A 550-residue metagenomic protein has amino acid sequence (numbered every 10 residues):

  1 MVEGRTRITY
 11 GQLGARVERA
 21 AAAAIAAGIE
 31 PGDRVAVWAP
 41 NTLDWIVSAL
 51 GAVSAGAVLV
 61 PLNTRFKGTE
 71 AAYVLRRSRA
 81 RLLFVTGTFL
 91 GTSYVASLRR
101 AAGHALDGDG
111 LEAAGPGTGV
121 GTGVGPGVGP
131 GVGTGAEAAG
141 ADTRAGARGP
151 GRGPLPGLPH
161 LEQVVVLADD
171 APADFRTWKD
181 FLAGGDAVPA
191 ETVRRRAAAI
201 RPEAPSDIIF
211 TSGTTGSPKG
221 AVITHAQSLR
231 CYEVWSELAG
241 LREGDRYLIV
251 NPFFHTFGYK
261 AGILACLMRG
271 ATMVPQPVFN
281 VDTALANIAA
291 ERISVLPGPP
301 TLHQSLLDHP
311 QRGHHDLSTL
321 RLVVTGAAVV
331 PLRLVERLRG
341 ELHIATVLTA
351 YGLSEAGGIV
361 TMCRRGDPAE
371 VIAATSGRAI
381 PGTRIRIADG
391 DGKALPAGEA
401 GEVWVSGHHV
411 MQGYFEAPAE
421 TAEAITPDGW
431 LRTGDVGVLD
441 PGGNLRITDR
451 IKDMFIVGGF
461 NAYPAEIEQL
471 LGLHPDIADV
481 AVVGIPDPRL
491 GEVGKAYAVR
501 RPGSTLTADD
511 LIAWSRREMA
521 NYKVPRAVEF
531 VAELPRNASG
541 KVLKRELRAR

Functional and structural regions predicted by a protein language model:
M1-T42, I46, L50, K67-A72 (+2 more regions): Conserved AMP-binding/adenylate-forming core of the ANL superfamily
G14-R19, V188, P202, D207 (+5 more regions): Conserved structural elements of the adenylate-forming
A26-A27, A57-D180, P502-S504: Structural core segment of the AMP-binding/adenylate-forming
F66-A72, L83-V85, L296, G407 (+5 more regions): AMP-binding/adenylate-forming catalytic core of the ANL superfamily
G157-L161, V165-V166, A171-F210, S217 (+2 more regions): Conserved pre-ATP/AMP-binding loop-to-beta segment of ANL
A183, A290-G298, L307-V371, R384 (+1 more regions): Gly/Ser/Thr-rich phosphate-binding loop
L229-R246, F254-V295, H309: Conserved AMP-binding/adenylation subdomain of ANL enzymes
R386, A397-M411, W430, V436-G437: AMP-binding/adenylate-forming core of the ANL superfamily
